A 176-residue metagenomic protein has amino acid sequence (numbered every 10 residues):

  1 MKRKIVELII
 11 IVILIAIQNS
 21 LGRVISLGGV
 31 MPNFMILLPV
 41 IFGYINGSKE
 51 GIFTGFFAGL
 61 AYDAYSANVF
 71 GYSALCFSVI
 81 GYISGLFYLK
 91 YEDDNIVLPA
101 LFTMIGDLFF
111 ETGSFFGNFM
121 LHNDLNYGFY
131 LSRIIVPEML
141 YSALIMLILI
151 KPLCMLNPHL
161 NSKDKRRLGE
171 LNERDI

Functional and structural regions predicted by a protein language model:
M1-I176: Terminal, non-globular segments
